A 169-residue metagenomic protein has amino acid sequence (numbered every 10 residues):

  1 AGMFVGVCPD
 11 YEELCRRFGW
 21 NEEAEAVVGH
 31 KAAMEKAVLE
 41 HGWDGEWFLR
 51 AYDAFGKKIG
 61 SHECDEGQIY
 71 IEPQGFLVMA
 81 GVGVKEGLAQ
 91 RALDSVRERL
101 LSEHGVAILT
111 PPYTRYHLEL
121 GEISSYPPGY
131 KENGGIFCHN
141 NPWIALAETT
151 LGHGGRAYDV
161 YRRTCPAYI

Functional and structural regions predicted by a protein language model:
A1, V5, Q74, G134 (+1 more regions): Short alpha-helical patches at coil-to-helix transitions and adjacent helical residues in well-structured domains
M3-L120, R162-I169: Catalytic cores of carbohydrate-active enzymes
V82, G121-A167: C-terminal substrate/ligand-recognition segments
